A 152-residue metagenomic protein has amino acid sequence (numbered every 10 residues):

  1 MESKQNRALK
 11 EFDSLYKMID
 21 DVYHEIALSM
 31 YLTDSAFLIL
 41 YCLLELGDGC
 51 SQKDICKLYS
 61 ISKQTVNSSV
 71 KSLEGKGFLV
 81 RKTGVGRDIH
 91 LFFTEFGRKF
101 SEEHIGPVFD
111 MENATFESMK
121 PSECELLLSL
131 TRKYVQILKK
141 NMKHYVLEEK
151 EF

Functional and structural regions predicted by a protein language model:
M1, S122-F152: C-terminal regulatory/oligomerization modules of transcriptional regulators
M1-M30: N-terminal leader segment of winged-helix/HTH proteins
S3, K10, D34, C50-K53 (+5 more regions): Residues at secondary-structure transition points
K10-D13, K17, R98, E102 (+4 more regions): Generic structural signal for well-ordered, non-transmembrane alpha-helical segments in soluble/cytosolic regions
D21-T65: N-terminal helix-turn-helix DNA-binding core of bacterial DNA-binding proteins
K71-L128: Charged, amphipathic alpha-helical coiled-coil/dimerization segments
